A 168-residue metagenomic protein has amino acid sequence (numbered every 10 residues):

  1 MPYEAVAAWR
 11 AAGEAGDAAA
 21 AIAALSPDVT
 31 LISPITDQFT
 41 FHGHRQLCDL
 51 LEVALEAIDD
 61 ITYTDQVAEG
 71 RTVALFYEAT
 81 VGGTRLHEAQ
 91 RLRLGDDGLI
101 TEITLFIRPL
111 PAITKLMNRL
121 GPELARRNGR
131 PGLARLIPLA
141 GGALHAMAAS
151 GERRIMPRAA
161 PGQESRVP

Functional and structural regions predicted by a protein language model:
M1-P168: C-terminal and inter-domain tail/linker signature
